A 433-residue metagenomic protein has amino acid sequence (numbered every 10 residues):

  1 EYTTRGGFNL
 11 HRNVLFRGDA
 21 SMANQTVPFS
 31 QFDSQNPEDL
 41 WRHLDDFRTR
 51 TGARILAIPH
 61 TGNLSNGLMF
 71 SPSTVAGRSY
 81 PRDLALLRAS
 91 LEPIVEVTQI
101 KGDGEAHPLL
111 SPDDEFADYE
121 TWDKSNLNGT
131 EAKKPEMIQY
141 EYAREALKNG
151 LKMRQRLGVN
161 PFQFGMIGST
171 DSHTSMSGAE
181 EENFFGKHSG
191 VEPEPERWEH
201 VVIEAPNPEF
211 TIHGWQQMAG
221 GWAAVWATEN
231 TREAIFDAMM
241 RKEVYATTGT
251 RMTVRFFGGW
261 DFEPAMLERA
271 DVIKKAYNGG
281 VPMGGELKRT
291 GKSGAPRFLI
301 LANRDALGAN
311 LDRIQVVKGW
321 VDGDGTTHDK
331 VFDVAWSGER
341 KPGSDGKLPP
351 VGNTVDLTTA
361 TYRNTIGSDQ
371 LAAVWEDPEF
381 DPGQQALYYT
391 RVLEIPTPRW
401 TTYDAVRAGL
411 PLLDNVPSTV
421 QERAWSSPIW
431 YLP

Functional and structural regions predicted by a protein language model:
E1-D19, T26-D33, R48: Extracytoplasmic mature domains of secreted/periplasmic and thylakoid-lumen proteins
R5-L10, M22, D45-I55, T61-P433: C-terminal functional module detector
A20, S30-E38, D114-E120: Conserved, charged catalytic cores of large soluble enzymes
P37-L40, G77-S79: Well-ordered, non-membrane alpha-helical segments in soluble/globular domains
